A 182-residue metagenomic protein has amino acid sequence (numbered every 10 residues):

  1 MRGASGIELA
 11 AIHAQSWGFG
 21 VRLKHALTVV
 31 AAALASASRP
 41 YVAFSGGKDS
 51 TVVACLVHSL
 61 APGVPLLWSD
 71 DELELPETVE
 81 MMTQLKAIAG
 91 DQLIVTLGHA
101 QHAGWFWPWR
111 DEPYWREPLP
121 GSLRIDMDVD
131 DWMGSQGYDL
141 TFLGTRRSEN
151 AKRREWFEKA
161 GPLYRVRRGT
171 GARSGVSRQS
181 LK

Functional and structural regions predicted by a protein language model:
M1-K182: ATP-dependent adenylation/nucleotidyltransferase module used to activate substrates
